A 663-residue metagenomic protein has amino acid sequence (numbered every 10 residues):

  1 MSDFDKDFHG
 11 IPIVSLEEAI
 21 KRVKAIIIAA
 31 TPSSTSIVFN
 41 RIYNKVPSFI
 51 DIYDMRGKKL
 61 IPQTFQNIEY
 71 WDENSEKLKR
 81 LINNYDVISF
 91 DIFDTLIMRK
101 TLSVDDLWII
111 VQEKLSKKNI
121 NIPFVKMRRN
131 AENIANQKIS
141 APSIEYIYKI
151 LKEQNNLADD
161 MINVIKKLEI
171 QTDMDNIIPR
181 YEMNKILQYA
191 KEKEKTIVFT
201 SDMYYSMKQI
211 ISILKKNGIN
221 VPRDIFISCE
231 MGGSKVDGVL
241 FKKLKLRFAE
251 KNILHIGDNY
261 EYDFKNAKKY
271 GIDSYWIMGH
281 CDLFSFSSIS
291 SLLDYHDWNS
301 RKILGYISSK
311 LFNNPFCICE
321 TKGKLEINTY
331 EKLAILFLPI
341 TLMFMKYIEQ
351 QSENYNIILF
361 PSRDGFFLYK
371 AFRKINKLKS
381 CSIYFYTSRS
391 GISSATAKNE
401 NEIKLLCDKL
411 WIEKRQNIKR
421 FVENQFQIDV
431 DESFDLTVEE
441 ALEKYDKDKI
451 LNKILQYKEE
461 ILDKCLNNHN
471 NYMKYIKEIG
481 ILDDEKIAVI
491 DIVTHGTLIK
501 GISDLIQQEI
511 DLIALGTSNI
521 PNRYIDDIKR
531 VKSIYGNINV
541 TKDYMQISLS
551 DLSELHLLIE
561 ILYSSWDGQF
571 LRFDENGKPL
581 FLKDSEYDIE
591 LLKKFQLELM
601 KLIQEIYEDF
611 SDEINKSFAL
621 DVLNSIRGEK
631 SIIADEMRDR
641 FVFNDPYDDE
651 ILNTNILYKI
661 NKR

Functional and structural regions predicted by a protein language model:
M1-P47: A solvent-exposed beta-alpha-beta segment
D5-H9, V198-T200, Y204-N252: Substrate-recognition "cap/lid" segment bordering the active-site pocket of phosphatases
G10-V23, E73-L81, K245-L246, K477: Short amphipathic alpha-helix with an adjacent loop that forms part of the alpha/beta core around
S48-Y70: Ser/Thr/Gly-rich flexible loops in soluble cytosolic domains mediating phosphotransfer, phosphorylation
R56-K58, K245, I253-I256, K265 (+1 more regions): Long, low-complexity, Lys/Arg-enriched
K79-M127: Active-site neighborhood of HAD-like aspartate-dependent phosphohydrolases
S140-I144, D175-M183, S206, G233-L240 (+3 more regions): Phosphate/oxyanion-binding active-site loops and adjacent basic polyanion-contact surfaces
A141-F199: Short, acidic loop-to-helix structural element flanking the phosphoryl-transfer center in phosphate-processing enzymes
